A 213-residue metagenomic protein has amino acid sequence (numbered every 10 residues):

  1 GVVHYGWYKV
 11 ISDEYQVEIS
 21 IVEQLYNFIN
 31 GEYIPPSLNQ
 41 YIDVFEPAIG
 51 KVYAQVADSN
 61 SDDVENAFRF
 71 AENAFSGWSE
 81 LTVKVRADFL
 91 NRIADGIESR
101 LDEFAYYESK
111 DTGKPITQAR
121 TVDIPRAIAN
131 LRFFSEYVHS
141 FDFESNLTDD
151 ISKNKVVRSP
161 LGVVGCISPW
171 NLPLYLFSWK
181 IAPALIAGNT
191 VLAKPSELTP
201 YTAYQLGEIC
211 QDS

Functional and structural regions predicted by a protein language model:
G1-Q55, D88, R92, F141-I167: Terminal low-complexity tails and localization/encapsulation signals of metabolic enzymes
N27-N30, N130, N171, N189: Asparagine-centered polar/low-complexity signal
S37, V64, L101, R120 (+2 more regions): Alpha-helix N-cap/helix-start motif
Q40-Y41, V56, D123, L172 (+1 more regions): Residue-level detector of alpha-helical segments with a strong bias toward transmembrane helices and their helix-loop
I42, S59, D63-N66, V156-V157 (+2 more regions): Residues at the start of alpha-helices and the adjacent loop-to-helix junctions
I49, D58, E197: Short, glycine/acidic-enriched loop or turn micro-motifs at the edges of active sites
Y53-F141, I151: Glycine-rich loop-to-alpha-helix module at the N-terminal edge of alpha/beta enzyme cores
F143-S213: Rossmann-like NAD(P) dinucleotide-binding subdomain of oxidoreductase/dehydrogenase enzymes
